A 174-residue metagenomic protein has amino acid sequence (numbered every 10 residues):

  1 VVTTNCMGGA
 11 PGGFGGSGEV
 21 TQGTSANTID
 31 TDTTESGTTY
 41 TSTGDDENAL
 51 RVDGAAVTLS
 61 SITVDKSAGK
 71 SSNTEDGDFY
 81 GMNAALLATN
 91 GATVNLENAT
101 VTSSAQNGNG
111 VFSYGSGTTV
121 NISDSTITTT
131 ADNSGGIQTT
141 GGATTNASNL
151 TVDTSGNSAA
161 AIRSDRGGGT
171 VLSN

Functional and structural regions predicted by a protein language model:
V1-G8, V57-L59, D65, G69 (+4 more regions): Short intrinsically disordered, low-complexity coil segments enriched in acidic
T3, T39-S42, T63-G69, T100-S103 (+2 more regions): Beta-rich extracellular carbohydrate-active architectures
C6-S72, N95: N-terminal segments that cap or nucleate solenoid repeat domains
A10-T24, G44-R51, N73-L87, A105-S113 (+2 more regions): Extracellular beta-strand/beta-solenoid scaffold signature
I29-G37, A56-I62, T93-N98, T119-S125 (+2 more regions): All-beta strand scaffolds that present successive hydrophobic residues in beta-strands
